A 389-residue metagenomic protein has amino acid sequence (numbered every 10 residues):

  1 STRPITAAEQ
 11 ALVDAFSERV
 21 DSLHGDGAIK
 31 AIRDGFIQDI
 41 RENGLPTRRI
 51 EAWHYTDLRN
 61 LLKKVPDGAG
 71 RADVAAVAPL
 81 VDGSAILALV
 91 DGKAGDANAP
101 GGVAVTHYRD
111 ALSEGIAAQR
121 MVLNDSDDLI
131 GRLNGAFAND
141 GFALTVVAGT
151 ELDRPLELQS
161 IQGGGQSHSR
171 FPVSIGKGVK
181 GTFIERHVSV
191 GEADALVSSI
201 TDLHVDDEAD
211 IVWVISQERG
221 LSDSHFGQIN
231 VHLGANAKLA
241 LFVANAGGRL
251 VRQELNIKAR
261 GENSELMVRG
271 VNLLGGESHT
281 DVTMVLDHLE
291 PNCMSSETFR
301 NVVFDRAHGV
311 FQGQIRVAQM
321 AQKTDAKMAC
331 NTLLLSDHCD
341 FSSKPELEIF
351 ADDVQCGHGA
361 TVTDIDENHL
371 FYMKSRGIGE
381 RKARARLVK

Functional and structural regions predicted by a protein language model:
S1, Y108, E114-I378: Conserved beta-strand/loop scaffold segments within soluble protein domains that form the structured core and edges
S1-R132: N-terminal amphipathic, basic helical "cap/leader" segment at the start of enzyme domains
D14-A15, T361-N368, R386-V388: Short acidic alpha-helix initiation/capping motifs at coil-to-helix transition points, especially at protein N-termini
H24-G27, R376, R384-K389: Catalytic-core signal marking the mid-to-C-terminal active-site face
I40, S264, A383-R384: Small-residue helix-packing motif on alpha-helices
I50, R381-R384: Flexible, glycine/charged-enriched surface loops at secondary-structure junctions
